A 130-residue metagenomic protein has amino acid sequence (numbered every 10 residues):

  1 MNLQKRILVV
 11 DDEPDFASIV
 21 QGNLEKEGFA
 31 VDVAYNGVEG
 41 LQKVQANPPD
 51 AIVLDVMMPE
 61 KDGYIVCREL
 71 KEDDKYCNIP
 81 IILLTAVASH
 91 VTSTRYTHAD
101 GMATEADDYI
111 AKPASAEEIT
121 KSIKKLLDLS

Functional and structural regions predicted by a protein language model:
M1-R6, E117-S130: Non-catalytic signal-transmission and effector/linker regions of two-component phosphorelay proteins
S18-K26: Charged docking surfaces used in two-component/phosphorelay signaling
V33-Q42, G63: Helix N-cap/capping motif at the beta->alpha junctions
Q42, Y64-C77: Short amphipathic alpha-helix used as the core "switch/output" element in two-component signaling
N47-V53: Active-site beta3 strand of CheY-like receiver
D55, T85: Active-site residues of response regulator receiver
M58: Receiver (REC) domain active-site loop signature in two-component systems and cognate sites in sensor histidine kinases
I65, A88-I110, E117-K121: Alpha4 helix (beta4-alpha4-beta5 surface) of REC/receiver domains from two-component response regulators
